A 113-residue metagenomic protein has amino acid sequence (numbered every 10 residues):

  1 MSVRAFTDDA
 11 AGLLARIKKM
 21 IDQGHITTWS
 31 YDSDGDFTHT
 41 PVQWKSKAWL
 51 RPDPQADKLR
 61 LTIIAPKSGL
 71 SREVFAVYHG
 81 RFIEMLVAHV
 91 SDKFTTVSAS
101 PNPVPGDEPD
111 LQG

Functional and structural regions predicted by a protein language model:
M1-G24: Terminal, regulation- and interaction-focused segments at domain boundaries
S2-R4, T28-S30, R51, R60-T62: Ser/Thr- (and often Asn-) enriched beta-sheet segments in non-cytosolic proteins
A5-A11, Q43, A65-K67: Beta-strand elements of well-folded, non-transmembrane domains
K19, Q23-K47: Ser/Thr-rich, low-complexity intrinsically disordered terminal regions
D22-I26, A48, A56-L59, H79-E84: Short, low-complexity, polar/charged sequence segments that are solvent-exposed and flexible
A48-A76: Intrinsically disordered, low-complexity regulatory segments enriched in Ser/Thr/Pro and charged residues
P66-A99: C-terminal structural segments of small proteins and small subunits
S91-G113: Short, highly charged C-terminal tails/helix-capping segments
